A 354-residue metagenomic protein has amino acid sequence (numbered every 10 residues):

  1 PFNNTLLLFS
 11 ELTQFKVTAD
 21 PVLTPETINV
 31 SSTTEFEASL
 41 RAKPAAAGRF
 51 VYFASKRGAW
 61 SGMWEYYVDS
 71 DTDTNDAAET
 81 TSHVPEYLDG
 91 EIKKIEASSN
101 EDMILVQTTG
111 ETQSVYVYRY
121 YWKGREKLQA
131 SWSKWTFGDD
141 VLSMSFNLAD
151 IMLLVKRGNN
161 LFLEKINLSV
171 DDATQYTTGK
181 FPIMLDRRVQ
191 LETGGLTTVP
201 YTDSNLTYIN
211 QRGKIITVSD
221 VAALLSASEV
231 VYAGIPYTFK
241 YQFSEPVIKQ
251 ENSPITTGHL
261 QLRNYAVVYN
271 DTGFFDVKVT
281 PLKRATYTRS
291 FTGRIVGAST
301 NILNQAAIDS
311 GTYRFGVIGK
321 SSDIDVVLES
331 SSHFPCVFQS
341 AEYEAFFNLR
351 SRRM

Functional and structural regions predicted by a protein language model:
P1-F2: Beta-strand-rich domains and repeat architectures in extracellular enzymes and scaffolds, especially beta-propellers
T5, A42: Beta-strand elements of modular eukaryotic interaction domains
L7-V22: Surface-exposed extracellular loop regions of Gram-negative outer-membrane beta-barrel proteins
P21-T34: A short alpha->loop->secondary-structure connector
F36, A46-R49, R57-M354: Beta-sheet repeat architectures centered on beta-propellers
